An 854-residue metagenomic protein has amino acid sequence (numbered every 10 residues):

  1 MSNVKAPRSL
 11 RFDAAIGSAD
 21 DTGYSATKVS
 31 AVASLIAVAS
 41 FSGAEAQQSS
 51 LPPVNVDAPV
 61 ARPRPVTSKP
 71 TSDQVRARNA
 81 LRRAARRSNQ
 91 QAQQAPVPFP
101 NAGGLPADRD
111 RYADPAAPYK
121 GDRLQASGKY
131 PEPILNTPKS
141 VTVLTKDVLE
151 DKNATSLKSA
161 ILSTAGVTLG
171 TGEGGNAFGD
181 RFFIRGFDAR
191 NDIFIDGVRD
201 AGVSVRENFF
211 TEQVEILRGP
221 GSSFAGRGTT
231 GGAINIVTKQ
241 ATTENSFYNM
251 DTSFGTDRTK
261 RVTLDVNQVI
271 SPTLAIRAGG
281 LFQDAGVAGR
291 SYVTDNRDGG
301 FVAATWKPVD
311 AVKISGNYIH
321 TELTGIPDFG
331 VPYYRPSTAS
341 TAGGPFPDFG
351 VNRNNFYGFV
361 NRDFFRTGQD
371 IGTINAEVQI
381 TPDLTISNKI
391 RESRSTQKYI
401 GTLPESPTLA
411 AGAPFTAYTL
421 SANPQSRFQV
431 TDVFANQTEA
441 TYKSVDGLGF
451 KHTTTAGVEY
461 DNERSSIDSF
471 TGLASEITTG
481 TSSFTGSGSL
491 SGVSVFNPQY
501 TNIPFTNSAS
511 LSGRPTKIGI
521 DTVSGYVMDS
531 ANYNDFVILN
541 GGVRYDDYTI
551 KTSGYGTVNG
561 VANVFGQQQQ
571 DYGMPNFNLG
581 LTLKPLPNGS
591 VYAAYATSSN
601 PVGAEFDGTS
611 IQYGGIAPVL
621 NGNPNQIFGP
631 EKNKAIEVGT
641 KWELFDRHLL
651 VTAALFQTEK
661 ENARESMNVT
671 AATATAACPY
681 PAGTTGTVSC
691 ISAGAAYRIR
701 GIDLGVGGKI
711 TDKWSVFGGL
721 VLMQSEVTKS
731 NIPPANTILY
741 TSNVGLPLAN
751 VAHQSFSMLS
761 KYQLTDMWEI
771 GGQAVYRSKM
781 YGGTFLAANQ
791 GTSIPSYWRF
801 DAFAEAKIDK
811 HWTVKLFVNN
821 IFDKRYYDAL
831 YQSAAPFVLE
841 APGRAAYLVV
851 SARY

Functional and structural regions predicted by a protein language model:
P59-N245, V638: Acidic, small-polar-rich N-terminal luminal/periplasmic segments of exported/outer-membrane proteins
F209-E212, S223-G300, P308-V312, D370 (+1 more regions): Outer-membrane beta-barrel translocator/receptor signature
Q283-A288, N296, G300-K307, A311-Q379 (+5 more regions): Acidic/polar loop-and-plug regions of large Gram-negative outer-membrane beta-barrel proteins
T305-V309, T431, K451-T455, E459-E463 (+5 more regions): Structural signature of Gram-negative outer-membrane beta-barrels, strongest in the C-terminal barrel of TonB-dependent
I374-R394, P424-G554: Face-selective signature of the C-terminal outer-membrane beta-barrel domain
E377-Q379, L384-R391, S395-G401, Y592 (+7 more regions): Membrane-embedded beta-barrel scaffold of Gram-negative outer-membrane proteins
Q657-E659, T685-F785, F822, S851: Gram-negative outer-membrane beta-barrel transporters
Y776-F785, E805-Y854: C-terminal beta-signal and adjacent terminal beta-strands/loops of Gram-negative outer-membrane beta-barrel proteins
